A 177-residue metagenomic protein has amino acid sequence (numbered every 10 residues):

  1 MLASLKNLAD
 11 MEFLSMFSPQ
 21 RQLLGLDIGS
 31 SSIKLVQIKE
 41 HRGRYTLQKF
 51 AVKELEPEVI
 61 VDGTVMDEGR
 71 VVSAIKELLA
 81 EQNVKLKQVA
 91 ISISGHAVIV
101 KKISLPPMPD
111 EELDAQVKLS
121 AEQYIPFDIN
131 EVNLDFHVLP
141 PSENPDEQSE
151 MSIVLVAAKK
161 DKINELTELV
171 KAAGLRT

Functional and structural regions predicted by a protein language model:
M1-T177: Hydrophobic/aromatic-enriched cytosolic interaction surfaces used to assemble or bind macromolecules
